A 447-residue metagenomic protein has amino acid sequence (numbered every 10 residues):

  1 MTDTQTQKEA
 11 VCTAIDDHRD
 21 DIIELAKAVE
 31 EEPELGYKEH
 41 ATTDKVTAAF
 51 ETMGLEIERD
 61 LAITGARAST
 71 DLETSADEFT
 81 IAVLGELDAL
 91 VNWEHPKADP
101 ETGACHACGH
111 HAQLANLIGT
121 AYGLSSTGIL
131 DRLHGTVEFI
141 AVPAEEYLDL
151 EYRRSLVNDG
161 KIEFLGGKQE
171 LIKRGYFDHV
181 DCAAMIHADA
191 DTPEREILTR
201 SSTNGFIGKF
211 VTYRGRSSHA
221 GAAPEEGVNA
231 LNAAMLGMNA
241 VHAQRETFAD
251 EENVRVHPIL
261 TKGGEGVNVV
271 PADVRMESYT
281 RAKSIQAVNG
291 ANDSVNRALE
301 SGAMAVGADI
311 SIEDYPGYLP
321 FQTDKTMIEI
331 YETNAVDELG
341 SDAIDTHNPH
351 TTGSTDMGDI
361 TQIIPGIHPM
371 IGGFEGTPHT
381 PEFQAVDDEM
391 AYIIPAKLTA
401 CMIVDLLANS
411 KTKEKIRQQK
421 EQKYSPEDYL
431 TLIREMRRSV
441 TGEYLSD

Functional and structural regions predicted by a protein language model:
T2-D3, N232-D447: Metal-dependent amide/peptide-bond hydrolase catalytic core, centered on the "pita-bread" metallohydrolase fold
D3-A107, H111-E138, P143-A144: Acidic/His- and Gly-rich active-site-bordering loop/insert found across diverse amide/peptide-bond hydrolases
V29, V83, H110, F139 (+7 more regions): Divalent metal-coordination and catalytic microenvironments
E30-E32, H106, H110-Q113, M185-H187 (+3 more regions): Histidine-centered active-site/metal-ligand motif
D77, V83-K97, S202-R214, P369-P378: Acidic-glycine-rich active-site phosphate/pyrophosphate-binding loop
F79-A82, T136-E138, D181-A184, G366-P369: Structural motif
N92-C105, H111, I118, T127-H257 (+1 more regions): Histidine/acidic-residue-rich, glycine-tolerant segments that coordinate divalent metal ions
